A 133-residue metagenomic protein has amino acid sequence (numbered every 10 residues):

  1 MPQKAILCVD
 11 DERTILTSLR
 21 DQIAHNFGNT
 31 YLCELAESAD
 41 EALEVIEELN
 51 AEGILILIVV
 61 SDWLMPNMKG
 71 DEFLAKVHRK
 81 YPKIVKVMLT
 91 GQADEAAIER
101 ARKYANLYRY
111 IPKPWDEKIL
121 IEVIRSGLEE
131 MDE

Functional and structural regions predicted by a protein language model:
C8, R13-E37: Two-component/phosphorelay signaling modules centered on CheY-like receiver
R13, L35-E48, G70: Helix N-cap/capping motif at the beta->alpha junctions
E44, D71-K83: Short amphipathic alpha-helix used as the core "switch/output" element in two-component signaling
N50-V60: Active-site beta3 strand of CheY-like receiver
M65: Receiver (REC) domain active-site loop signature in two-component systems and cognate sites in sensor histidine kinases
E72, A93-Y110: Alpha4 helix (beta4-alpha4-beta5 surface) of REC/receiver domains from two-component response regulators
L89-T90: Hydrophobic/aromatic residues positioned on beta-strands within the core alpha/beta folds
W115-I124: C-terminal output helix
